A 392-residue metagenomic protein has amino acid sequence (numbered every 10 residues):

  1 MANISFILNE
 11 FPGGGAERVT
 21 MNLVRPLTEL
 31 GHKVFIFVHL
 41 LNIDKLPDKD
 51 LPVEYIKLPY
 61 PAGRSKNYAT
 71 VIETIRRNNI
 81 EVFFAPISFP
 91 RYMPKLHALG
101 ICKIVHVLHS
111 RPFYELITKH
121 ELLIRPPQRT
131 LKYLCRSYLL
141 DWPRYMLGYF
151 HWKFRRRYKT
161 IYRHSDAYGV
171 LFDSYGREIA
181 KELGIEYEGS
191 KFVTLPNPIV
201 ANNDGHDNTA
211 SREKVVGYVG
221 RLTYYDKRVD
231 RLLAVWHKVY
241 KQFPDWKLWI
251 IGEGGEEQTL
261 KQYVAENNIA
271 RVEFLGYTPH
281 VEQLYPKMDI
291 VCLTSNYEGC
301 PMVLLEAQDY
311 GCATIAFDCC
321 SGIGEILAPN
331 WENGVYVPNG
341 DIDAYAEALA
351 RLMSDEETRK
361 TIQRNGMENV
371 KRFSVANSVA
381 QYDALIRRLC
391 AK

Functional and structural regions predicted by a protein language model:
F6-G14, T20-N22, P26-A62, Y175 (+2 more regions): N-terminal strand-loop element at the rim of the active site of nucleotide-sugar-dependent glycosyltransferases
E17-N22, K214, T223-K238, G255-K261 (+1 more regions): A conserved mid-protein helix/loop that constitutes part of the nucleotide-sugar donor-binding site
I72, Q128-Y168: Membrane-proximal helix-turn-helix segments that form the acceptor-binding/catalytic region of lipid-linked
A85-R91, L108: Short His-centered aromatic/hydrophobic patch
Y277, N296: Aromatic "clamp/platform" in nucleotide-sugar-dependent glycosyltransferases that forms part of the donor/acceptor
A313-F317: Short hydrophobic beta-strand element within catalytic cores of glycosyltransferases and related nucleotide-activated
A328-D343, A350-E356, K371: Conserved acidic donor-binding segment of nucleotide-sugar-dependent glycosyltransferases
A344, R351, T358-R372, A380-A384: A short, well-ordered alpha-helix in the C-terminal region of glycosyltransferases
